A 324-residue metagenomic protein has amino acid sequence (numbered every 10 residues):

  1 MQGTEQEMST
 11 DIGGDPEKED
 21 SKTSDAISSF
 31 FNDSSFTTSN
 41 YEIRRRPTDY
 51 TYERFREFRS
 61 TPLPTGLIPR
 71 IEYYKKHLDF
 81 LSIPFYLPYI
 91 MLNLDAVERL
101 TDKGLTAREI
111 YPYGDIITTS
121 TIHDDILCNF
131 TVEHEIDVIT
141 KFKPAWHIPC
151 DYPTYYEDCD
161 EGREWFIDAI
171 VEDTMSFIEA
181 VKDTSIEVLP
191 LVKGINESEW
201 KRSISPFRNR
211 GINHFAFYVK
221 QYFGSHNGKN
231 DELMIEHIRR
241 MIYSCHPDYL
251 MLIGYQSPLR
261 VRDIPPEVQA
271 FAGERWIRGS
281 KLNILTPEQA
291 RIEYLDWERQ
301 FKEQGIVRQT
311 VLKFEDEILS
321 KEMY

Functional and structural regions predicted by a protein language model:
Q2-K143, I148-C150, Y155-D158, I167 (+1 more regions): Non-catalytic, usually N-terminal nucleic-acid engagement modules in DNA/RNA processing proteins
Y74, A96-I110, D125-T140, E161-I178 (+4 more regions): Well-ordered, non-membrane alpha-helical segments in soluble/globular domains
P84, Y89-M91, D115-T118, A145-I148 (+4 more regions): Structural preference for beta-strand elements that scaffold enzyme active sites
S120-I126, P153-F166, E187-G194, K220-G228: Surface-exposed cleft-lining segments at the edges of enzyme active sites
K193-G194, M251-P258: Glycine-rich beta-to-alpha transition loops that act as phosphate-gripper elements at the mouths of alpha/beta enzyme
R202-F217: Alpha/beta enzyme core
R202-P206, Q256-V268: Catalytic cores of alpha/beta
N213-F223, P266-Q300, V307: Glycine-rich phosphate-binding active-site loops on the catalytic face of alpha/beta enzymes
